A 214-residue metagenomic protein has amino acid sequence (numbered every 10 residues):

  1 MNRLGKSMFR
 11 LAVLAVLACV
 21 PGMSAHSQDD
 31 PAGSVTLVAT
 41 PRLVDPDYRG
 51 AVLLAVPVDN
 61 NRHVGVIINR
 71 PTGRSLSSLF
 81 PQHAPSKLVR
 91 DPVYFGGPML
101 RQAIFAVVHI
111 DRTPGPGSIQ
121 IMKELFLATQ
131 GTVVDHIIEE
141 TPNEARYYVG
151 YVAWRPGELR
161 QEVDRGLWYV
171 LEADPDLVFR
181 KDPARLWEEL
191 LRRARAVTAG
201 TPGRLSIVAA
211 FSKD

Functional and structural regions predicted by a protein language model:
M1-A12: Bacterial N-terminal signal peptides that target proteins for export
L4-K6, P21-S24: Intrinsic disorder/low-complexity segments
R10-P21: Bacterial N-terminal signal peptides
A25-D214: A short aromatic-anchored loop/beta-hairpin motif
